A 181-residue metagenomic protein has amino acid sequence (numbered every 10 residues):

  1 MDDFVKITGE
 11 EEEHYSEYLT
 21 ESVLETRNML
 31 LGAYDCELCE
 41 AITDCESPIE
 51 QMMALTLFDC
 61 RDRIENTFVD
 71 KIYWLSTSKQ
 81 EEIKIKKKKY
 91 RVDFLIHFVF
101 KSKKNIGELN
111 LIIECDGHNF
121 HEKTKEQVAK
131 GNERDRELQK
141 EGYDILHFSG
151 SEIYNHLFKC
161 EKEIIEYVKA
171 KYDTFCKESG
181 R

Functional and structural regions predicted by a protein language model:
M1-K79, E178-R181: Solvent-exposed, charged helical/coil patches that constitute nucleic-acid or partner-interaction surfaces
D3-E21, Q139, G150-R181: Domain-level recognition of nuclease-like catalytic cores that cleave nucleotide substrates
E46-E50, K87, L157: Phosphate/oxyanion-binding active-site loops and adjacent basic polyanion-contact surfaces
A54-F58, F94-V99, V168-K169: Short, well-ordered amphipathic alpha-helices
N66-I112: Active-site metal-binding core of divalent-cation-utilizing nuclease and nuclease-like domains
I96-Y167: Basic, amphipathic alpha-helical patches used to engage nucleic acids or provide basic targeting signals, exemplified
